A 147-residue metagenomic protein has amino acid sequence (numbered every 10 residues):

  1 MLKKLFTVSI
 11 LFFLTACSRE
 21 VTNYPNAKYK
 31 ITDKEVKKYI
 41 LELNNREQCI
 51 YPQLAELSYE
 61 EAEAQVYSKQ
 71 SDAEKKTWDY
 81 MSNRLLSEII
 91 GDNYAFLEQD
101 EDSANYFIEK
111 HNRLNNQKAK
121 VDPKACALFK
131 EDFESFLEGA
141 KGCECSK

Functional and structural regions predicted by a protein language model:
K4-L5, R113: N-terminal cationic leader/targeting segments used for protein routing and processing
L5-L14: Sec-dependent N-terminal signal peptides
S9, R46-E47, C143: Polar/charged side chains located within well-ordered beta-strands of beta-rich proteins
T15-A16, S135: Hydrophobic alpha-helical membrane context
S18-E20: Bacterial signal peptide processing site
Y24-N93: Short N-proximal segments of mature Sec-exported proteins
E63-K147: Compact alpha-helical subdomains of small soluble proteins
